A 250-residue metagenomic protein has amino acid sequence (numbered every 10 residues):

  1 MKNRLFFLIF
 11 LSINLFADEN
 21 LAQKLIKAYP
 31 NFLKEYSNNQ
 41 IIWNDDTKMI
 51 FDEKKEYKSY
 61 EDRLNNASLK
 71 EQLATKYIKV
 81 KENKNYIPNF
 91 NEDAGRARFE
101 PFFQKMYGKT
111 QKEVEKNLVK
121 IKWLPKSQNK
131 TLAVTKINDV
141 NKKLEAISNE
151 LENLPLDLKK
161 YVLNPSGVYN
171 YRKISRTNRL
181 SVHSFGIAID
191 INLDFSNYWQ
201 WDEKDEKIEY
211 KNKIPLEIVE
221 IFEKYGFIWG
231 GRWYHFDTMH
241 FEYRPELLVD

Functional and structural regions predicted by a protein language model:
R4-I13: Sec-dependent N-terminal signal peptides
L8, I187, R244: Alpha-helical and His/Cys-centered functional microenvironments
I13-E19: Bacterial Sec-dependent signal peptides at the C-terminal "C-region" and cleavage site
N20-W233: Cell-envelope/glycan interface and biosynthesis
K224-D250: A cross-kingdom marker for long, charged
